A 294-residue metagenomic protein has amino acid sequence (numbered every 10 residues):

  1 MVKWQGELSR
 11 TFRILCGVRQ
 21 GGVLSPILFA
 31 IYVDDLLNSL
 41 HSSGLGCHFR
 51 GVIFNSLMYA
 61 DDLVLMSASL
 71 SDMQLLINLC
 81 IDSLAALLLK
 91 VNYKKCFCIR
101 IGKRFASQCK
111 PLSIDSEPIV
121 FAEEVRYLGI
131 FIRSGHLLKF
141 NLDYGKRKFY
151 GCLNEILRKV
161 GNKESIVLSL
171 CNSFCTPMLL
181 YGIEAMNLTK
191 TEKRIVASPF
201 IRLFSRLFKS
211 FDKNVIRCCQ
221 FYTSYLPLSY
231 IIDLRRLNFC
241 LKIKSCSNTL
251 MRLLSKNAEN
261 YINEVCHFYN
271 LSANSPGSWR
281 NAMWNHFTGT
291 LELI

Functional and structural regions predicted by a protein language model:
M1-I31, D35: Conserved pre-catalytic core of RNA-dependent polymerases
S25-F29, S56, M73-L76, G145 (+3 more regions): Hydrophobic (often cysteine-bearing) scaffold residues that line and stabilize catalytic clefts of nucleotide/cofactor
L28-A60, V64-M66: Active-site palm subdomain of RNA-directed nucleic acid polymerases
S56-A86, I101-R104, S134-L138, L188: Catalytic palm subdomain of template-directed nucleic-acid polymerases, centered on the conserved carboxylate motif
A60-D61, N92-K103, R126-I243: Non-catalytic, peripheral interaction segments enriched in hydrophobic/basic residues
K90-E123: Short, conserved micro-motifs composed of acidic
D212-I294: Acidic catalytic cores of enzymes that act on phosphate-bearing nucleotides/polynucleotides
